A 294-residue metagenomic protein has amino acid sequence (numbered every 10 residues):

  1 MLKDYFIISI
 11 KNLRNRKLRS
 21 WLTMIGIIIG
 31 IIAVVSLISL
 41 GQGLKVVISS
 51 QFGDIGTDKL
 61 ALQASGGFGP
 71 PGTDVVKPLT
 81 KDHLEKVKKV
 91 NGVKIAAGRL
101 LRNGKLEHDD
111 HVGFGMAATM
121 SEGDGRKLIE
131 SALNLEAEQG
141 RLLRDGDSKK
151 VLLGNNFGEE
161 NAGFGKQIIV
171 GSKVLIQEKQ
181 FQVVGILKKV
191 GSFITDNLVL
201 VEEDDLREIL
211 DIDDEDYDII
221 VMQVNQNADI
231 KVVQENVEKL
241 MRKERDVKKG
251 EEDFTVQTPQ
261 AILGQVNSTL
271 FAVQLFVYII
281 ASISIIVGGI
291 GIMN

Functional and structural regions predicted by a protein language model:
M1-I32: N-terminal Sec/SRP start-transfer signal
I10, R14, Q42-S49, L263-V277: Alpha-helical membrane-interface segments at transmembrane helix boundaries
N12, A33-I38, G43, Q274-N294: A hydrophobic alpha-helix feature that marks transmembrane segments and, especially, their cytosolic C-terminal ends
I28, K150, I219-Q223: Short aromatic/hydrophobic contact patches that present stacked aromatics for nucleic-acid/ligand binding
I38-M116, Q139-L142: Hydrophobic, regular-secondary-structure patches
R99-L100, H111-G123, I129-E208, I212: Hydrophobic secondary-structure segments that place a key small or acidic residue at a functional site
L175-Q182, I186-V277: Mechanotransmission and gating elements of multispan inner-membrane complexes involved in transport and envelope
